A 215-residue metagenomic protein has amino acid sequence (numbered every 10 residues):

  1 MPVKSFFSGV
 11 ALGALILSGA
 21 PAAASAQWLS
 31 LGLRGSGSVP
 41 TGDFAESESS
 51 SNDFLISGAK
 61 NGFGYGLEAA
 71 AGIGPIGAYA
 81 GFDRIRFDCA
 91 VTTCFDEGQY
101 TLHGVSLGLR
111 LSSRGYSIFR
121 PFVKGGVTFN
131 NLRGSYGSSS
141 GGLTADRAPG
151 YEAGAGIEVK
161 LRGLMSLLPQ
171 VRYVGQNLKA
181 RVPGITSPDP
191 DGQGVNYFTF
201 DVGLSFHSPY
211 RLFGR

Functional and structural regions predicted by a protein language model:
M1-A11: Bacterial N-terminal signal peptides that target proteins for export
G9, I16-A24: C-terminal segment of classical bacterial N-terminal signal peptides
A22-A78, V127, G134, K179 (+1 more regions): Short glycine/proline- and aromatic-enriched beta-strand/turn motifs that initiate or cap beta-hairpins
S47-F54, C94-Y100, S138-T144, G184-D191: Flexible, surface-exposed loop regions and adjacent strand-edge segments of Gram-negative outer-membrane beta-barrel
Y65-S140, D146-Y151, V159-L161, L167 (+1 more regions): Gram-negative (and chloroplast) outer-membrane scaffold detector with strong preference for beta-barrel transmembrane
G156: Short, surface-exposed tryptophan/glycine-enriched loops that mediate extracellular molecular recognition
V171-R172: Internal, hydrophobic beta-strand segments that form the core of beta-sheet-rich folds
